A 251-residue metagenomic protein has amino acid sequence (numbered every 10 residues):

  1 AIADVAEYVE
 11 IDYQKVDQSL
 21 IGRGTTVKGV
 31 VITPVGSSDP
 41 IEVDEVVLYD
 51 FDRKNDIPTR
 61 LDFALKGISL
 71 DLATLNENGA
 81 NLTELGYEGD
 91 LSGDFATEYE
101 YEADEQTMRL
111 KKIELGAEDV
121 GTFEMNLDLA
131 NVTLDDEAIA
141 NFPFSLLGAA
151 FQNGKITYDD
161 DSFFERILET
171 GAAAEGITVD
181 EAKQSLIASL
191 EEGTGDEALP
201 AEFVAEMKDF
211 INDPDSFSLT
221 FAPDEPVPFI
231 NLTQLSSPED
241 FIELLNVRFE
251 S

Functional and structural regions predicted by a protein language model:
A1-S251: Glycine-rich, small/hydroxylated-residue low-complexity segments
